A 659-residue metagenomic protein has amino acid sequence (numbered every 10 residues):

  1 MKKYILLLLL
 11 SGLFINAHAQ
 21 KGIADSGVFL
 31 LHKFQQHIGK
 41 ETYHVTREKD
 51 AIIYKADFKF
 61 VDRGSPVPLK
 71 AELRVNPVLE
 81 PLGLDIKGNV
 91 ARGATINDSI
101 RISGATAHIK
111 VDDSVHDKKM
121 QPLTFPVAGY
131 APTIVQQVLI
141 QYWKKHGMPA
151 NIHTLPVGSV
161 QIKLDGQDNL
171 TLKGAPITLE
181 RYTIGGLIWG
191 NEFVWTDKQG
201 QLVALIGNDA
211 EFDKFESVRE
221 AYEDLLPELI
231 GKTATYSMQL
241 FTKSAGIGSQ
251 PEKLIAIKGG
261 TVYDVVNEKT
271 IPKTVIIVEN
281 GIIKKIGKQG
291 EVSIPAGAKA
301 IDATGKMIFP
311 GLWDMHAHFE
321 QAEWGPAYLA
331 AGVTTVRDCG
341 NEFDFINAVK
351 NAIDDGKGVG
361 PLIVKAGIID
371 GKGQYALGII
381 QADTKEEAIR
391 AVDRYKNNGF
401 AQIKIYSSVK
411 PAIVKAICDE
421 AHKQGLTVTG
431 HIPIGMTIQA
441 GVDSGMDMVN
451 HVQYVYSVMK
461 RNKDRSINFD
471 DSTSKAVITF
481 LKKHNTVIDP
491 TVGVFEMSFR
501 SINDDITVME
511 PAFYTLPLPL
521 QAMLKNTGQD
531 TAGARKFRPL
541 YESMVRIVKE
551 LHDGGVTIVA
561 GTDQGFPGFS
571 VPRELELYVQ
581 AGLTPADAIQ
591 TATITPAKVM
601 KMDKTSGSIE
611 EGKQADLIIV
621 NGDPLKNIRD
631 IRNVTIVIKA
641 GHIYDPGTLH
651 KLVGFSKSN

Functional and structural regions predicted by a protein language model:
A19-V78, L84-T95, K144-I177, R219 (+1 more regions): N-terminal cleavable signal peptides for secretion/export
G22-A24, I38, G93-L179, I206 (+1 more regions): Solvent-exposed helix/loop surface patches that form functional interfaces
G64-I134, I188-Q199, V203-F215: Contiguous hydrophobic, core-forming segments of folded domains
A245-I247, V262-V275, F569, T584-I589 (+1 more regions): Acidic, glycine-enriched loop/beta-strand segments at the rims of small-molecule binding/catalytic pockets
E252-I257, S293-P326, A330, T334: Replace "His-x-His-based motif
N267-F309: Histidine-rich, glycine-flanked metal-binding segment
G325-F345, G360-I369, K396-V409, T427-T429 (+3 more regions): Divalent metal-dependent hydrolysis catalytic cores, especially in the metallo-beta-lactamase
R394-V409, S457-A581, S656: Active-site neighborhoods of metal-dependent hydrolases
